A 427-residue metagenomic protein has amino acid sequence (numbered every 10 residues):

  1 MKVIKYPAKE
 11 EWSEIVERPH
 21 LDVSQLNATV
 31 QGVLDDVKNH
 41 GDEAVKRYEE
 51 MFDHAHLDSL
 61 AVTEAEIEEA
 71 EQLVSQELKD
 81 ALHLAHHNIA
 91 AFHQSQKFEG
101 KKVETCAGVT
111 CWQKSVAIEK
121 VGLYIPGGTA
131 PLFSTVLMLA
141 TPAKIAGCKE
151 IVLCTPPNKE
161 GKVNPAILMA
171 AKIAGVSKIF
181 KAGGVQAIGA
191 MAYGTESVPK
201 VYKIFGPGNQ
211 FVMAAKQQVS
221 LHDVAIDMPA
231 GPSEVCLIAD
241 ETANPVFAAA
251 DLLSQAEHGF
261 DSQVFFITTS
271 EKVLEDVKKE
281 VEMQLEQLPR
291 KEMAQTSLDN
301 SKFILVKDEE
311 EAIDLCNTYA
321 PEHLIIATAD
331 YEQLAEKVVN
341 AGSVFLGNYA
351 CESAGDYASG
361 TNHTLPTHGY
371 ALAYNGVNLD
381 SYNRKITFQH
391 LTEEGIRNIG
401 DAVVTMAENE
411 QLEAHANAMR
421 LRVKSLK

Functional and structural regions predicted by a protein language model:
M1-E119: N-terminal Rossmann-like NAD(P)+-binding subdomain of aldehyde/semialdehyde dehydrogenases
K2-A8, K178-G183, F303-D308: Short acidic-hydrophobic, aromatic-tinged amphipathic segments that line or gate anion-handling sites
F98-V103, A225, S262-I267, Q287-T296 (+3 more regions): Flexible, glycine/charged-enriched surface loops at secondary-structure junctions
V103-M169: Conserved small-residue-rich beta-alpha loop and adjacent elements that most often cradle the phosphate/pyrophosphate
G175-Q263: Conserved NAD(P)+-binding/catalytic subdomain of aldehyde/semialdehyde dehydrogenases
H258, F266-K337, A341: A glycine- and small/hydrophobic-rich beta-loop-beta segment that serves as a flexible "lid/hinge" or phosphate-binding
T318-K427: C-terminal core of ALDH-fold dehydrogenases
